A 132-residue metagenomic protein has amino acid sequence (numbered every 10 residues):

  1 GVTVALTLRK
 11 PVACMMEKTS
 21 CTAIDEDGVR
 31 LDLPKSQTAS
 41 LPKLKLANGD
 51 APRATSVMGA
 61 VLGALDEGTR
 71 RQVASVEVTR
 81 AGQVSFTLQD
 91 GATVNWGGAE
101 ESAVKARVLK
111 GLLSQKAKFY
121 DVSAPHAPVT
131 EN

Functional and structural regions predicted by a protein language model:
G1-N132: Charged, solvent-exposed interaction patches on well-folded alpha/beta domains that mediate macromolecular contacts
